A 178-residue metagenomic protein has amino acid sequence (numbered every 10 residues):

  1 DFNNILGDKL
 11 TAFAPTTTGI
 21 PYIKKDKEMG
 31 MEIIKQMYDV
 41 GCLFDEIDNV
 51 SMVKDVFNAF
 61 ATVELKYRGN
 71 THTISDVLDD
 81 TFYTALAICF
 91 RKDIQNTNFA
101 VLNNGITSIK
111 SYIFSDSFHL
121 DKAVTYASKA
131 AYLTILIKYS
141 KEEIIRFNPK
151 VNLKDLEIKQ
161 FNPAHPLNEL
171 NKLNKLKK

Functional and structural regions predicted by a protein language model:
D1-S115, A123-K178: Catalytic cores of NTP-dependent nucleotidyl/adenyl transfer enzymes across multiple folds
